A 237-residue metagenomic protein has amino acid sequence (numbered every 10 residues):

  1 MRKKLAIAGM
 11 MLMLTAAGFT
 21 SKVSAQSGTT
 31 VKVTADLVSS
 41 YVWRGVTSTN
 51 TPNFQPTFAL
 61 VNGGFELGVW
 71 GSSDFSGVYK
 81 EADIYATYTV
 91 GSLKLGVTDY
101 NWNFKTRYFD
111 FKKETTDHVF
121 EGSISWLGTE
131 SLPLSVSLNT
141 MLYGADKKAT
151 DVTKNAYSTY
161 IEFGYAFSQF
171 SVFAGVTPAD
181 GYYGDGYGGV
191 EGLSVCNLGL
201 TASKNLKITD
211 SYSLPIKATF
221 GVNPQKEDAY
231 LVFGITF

Functional and structural regions predicted by a protein language model:
M1-T30: Cleavable N-terminal export/targeting peptides
K22-T30, G96, L127-L134, G164-Q169 (+1 more regions): Short loop/turn motifs that connect adjacent beta-strands in outer-membrane beta-barrel proteins
T29, N50-F54, V78-A82, T116-F120 (+3 more regions): Residues that define the transmembrane beta-barrel architecture of outer-membrane proteins
A35-L37, P56-N62, I84-Y88, G122-W126 (+5 more regions): Residues on the lipid-exposed face of transmembrane beta-strands in outer-membrane beta-barrel proteins
A35-Y41, G64-F75, L95-Y108, L132-G144 (+2 more regions): Transmembrane beta-strand segments that form the barrel wall of outer-membrane beta-barrel proteins
G45-T49, Y79-D83, T106-K113, A145-T153 (+2 more regions): Outer-membrane beta-barrel translocator domains and adjoining extracellular loop/strand segments of Gram-negative
K113-Y183: Detector for outer-membrane/organellar transmembrane beta-barrel domains, recognizing the amphipathic beta-strand
V176, G192-F237: Predominantly the C-terminal beta-signal and adjacent terminal strand-loop region of outer-membrane beta-barrel
